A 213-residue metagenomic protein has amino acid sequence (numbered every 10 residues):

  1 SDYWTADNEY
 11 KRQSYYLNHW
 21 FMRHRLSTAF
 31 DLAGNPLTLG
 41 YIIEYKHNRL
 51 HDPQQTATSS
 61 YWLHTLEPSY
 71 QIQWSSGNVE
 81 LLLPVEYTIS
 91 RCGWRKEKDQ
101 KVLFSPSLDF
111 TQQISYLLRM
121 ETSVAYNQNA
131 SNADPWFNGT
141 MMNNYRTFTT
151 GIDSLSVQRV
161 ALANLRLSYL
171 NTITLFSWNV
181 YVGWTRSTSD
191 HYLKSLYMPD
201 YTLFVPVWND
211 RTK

Functional and structural regions predicted by a protein language model:
S1-K213: Exposed, low-structure sequence patches enriched in small/polar residues
